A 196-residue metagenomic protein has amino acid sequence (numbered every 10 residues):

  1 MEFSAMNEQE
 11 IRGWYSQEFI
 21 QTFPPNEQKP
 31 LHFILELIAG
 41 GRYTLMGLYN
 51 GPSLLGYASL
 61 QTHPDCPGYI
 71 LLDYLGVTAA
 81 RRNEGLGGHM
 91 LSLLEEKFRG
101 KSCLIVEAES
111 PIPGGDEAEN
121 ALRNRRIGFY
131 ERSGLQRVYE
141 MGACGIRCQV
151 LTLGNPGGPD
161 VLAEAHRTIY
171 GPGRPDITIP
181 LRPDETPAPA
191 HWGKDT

Functional and structural regions predicted by a protein language model:
M1-F33, D160-T168, D176-E185, A190 (+1 more regions): Short amphipathic alpha-helix that is part of the acyltransferase structural core
S16, F23-Y69, D73-G76: A conserved beta-strand-loop-helix scaffold within acyl/acetyltransferase catalytic domains
T62-L72, R82, G100-S102, R147: A conserved beta-turn-beta hairpin within the catalytic core of GNAT-like acetyltransferases that forms part
L75-R82, S110-I112: A short, internal acetyl-CoA/4′-phosphopantetheine-binding micro-motif in the GNAT/acyltransferase core
V77, N83-K97: Conserved acetyl-CoA-binding loop-helix of GNAT-fold acetyltransferases
F98-A121: Conserved GNAT acetyl-CoA-binding A-motif
G128-V138: Conserved acetyl-CoA-binding loop of GNAT-fold acetyltransferases
R137-C148: A conserved mid-domain beta-alpha-beta active-site/ligand-binding segment of alpha/beta enzyme cores
